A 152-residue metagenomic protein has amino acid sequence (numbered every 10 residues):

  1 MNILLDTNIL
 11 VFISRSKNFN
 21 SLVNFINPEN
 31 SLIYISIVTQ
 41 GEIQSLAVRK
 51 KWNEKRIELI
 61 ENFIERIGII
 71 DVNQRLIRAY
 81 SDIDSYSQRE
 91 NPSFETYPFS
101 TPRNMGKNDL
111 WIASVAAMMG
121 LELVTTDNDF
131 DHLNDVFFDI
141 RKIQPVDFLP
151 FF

Functional and structural regions predicted by a protein language model:
M1, N30-I33, R66-G68, A117-E122: Short active-site oxyanion
M1-S36, S45-N62, F152: Short, well-structured N-terminal submotif of metal-dependent ribonuclease cores
D6-T7, I43, Y80, A116: Generic structural signal for small/hydrophobic residues in well-ordered secondary structure, especially within
L10, F19, Q40-I43, I77 (+1 more regions): A generic structural signal for short hydrophobic patches within well-formed alpha-helices
Y34, I70, R141-I143: General small-molecule cofactor/ligand-binding pocket signal
I60, I64-V72: Helix-adjacent hinge/juxtasegments
I69-E122: Active-site neighborhoods of divalent-metal-dependent phosphate/nucleic-acid chemistry enzymes
A113-F152: Acidic, PIN/NYN-like endoribonuclease modules and their adjacent C-terminal/linker elements
